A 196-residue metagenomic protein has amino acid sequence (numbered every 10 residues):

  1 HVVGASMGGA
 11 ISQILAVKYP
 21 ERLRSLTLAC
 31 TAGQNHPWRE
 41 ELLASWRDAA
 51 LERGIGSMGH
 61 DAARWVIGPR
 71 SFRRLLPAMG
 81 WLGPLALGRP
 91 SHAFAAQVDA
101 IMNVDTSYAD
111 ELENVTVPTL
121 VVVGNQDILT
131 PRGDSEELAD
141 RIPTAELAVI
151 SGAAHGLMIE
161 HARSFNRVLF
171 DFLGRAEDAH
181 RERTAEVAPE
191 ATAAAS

Functional and structural regions predicted by a protein language model:
H1, R24-T27, E113: Residue in the alpha/beta-hydrolase core beta-strand immediately N-terminal to the catalytic nucleophile
V2-G4, A29, V122: Short beta-strand immediately N-terminal to the catalytic nucleophile in serine-hydrolase-like folds
G4, G8, S12: Gly/Ala-rich beta-loop-alpha elbow adjacent to hydrolase catalytic centers
Q13-K18, R22-R53: Flexible "cap/lid" loop of the alpha/beta hydrolase fold
P37-R39, S57-E111: Conserved alpha/beta-hydrolase catalytic His-Asp/Glu region
V115, V121-V123, D127: Short beta-strand/loop motif that positions the catalytic acidic residue of the alpha/beta-hydrolase fold
I128-D134: Conserved alpha/beta-hydrolase "acid-adjacent" motif
T144-S196: Catalytic active-site module of serine/aspartate enzymes centered on a nucleophile-bearing elbow/loop
